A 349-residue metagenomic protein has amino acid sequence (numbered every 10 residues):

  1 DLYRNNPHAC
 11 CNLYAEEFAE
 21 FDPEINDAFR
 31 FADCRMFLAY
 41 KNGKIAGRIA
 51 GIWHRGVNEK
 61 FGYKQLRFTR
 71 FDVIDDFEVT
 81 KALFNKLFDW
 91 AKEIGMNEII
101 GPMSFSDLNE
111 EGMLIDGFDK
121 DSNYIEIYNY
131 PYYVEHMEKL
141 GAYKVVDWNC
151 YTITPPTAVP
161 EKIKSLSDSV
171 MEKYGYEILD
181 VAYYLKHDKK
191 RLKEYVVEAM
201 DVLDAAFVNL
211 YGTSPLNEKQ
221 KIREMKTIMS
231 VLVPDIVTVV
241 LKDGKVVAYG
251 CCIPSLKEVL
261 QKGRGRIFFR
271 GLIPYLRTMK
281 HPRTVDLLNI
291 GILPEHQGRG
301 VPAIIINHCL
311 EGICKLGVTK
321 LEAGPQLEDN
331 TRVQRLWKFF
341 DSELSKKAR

Functional and structural regions predicted by a protein language model:
L2-N42, I49-E59, Y183, K190-G291: A conserved beta-strand-loop-helix scaffold within acyl/acetyltransferase catalytic domains
G47, V146-D147, A248, K346: A structural microfeature
K60-G141, G263-F340: Acyl-donor binding region in acyl/amide transferases
I100, T152, V239-L241, C251 (+1 more regions): Short beta-strand segments
P102-F105, N149, I153-P156, D243: Short, well-ordered beta-to-alpha junction loops that form the rim of enzyme active sites and present histidine/acidic
F105-D107, P156-A158, Y184, P254-K257 (+1 more regions): Short, solvent-exposed loop/turn segments at secondary-structure junctions
I127-Y211: Acyltransferase donor/substrate-recognition loop-hinge adjacent to the catalytic core
F339, E343-K347: A structural motif corresponding to the C-terminal lobe/cap of the Radical SAM core domain
